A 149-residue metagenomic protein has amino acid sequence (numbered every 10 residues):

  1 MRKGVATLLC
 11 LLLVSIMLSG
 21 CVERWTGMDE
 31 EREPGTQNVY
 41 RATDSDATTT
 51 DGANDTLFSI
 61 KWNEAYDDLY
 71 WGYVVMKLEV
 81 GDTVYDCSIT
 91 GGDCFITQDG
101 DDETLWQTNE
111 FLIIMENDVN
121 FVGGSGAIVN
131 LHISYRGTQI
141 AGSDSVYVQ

Functional and structural regions predicted by a protein language model:
M1-T36, F58: Secretory targeting signatures
D29-Q149: N-terminal export/assembly leader peptides and their processing motifs that target proteins to secretory
